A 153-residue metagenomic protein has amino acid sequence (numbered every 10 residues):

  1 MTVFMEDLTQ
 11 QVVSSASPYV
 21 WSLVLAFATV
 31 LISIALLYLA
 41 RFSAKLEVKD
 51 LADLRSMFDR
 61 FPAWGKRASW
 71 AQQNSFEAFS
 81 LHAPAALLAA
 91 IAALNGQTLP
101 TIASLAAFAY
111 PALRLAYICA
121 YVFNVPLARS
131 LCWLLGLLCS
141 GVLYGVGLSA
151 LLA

Functional and structural regions predicted by a protein language model:
M1-A16, A153: Short, strongly hydrophobic alpha-helical membrane anchors
V12-A16, F58-S80: Membrane interfacial helix-start motif at the N-side
S14-L54: N-terminal signal-anchor transmembrane alpha helix
T29-L37, L81, Y117, S140: Alpha-helical transmembrane segments of multipass membrane proteins
V30, N74-A89: Core segments of transmembrane alpha-helices that mediate helix-helix packing or line hydrophobic substrate/ligand
P84-A112: Short alpha-helical packing/oligomerization segments
L115-C139: Interfacial loop-to-transmembrane junctions
L143-A153: Juxtamembrane boundary at the C-terminal end of a transmembrane helix
